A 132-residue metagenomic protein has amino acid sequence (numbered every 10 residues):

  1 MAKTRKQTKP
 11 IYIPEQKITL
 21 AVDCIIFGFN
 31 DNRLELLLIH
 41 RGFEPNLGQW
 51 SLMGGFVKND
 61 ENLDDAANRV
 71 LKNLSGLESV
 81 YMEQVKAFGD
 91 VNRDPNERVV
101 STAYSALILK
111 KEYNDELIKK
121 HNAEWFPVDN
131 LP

Functional and structural regions predicted by a protein language model:
M1-Q7: Short Lys/Arg-rich cationic patches that frequently serve as NLS/NoLS or arginine-rich RNA/DNA-binding motifs
K9-S51: N-terminal strand-loop-strand
T19, D64, S79, E97-S101 (+1 more regions): Short connector loops at helix/strand junctions that flank enzyme active sites, especially segments positioning acidic
V22-C24, Q84, Y104-A106: A structural signal for short, well-ordered beta-strand segments
R33-L77, G89: Conserved Nudix-box catalytic region and its N-terminal flanking loop in Nudix hydrolases and closely related
E78-K86: A short coil-to-beta-strand element that immediately follows conserved catalytic motifs
N92-N114: Active-site-adjacent beta-strand/loop module that shapes the phosphate/pyrophosphate-binding cleft
S105, N114-P132: NUDIX/MutT-family hydrolases
